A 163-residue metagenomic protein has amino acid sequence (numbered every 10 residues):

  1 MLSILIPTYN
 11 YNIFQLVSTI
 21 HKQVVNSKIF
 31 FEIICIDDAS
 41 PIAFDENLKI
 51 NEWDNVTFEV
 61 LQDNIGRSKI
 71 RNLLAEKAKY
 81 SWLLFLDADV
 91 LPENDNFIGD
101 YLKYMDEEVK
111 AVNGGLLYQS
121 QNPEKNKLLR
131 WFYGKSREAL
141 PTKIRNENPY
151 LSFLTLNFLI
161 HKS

Functional and structural regions predicted by a protein language model:
N10-V24: Short, well-formed alpha-helical segments that are part of the catalytic scaffolds of diverse glycosyltransferases
F30-A39, E59-L61: Short beta-strand/loop segment that forms part of the nucleotide-sugar
D37-E46, V90-L91: A conserved acidic beta->alpha catalytic loop
L61-A78: Glycine-rich, basic loop-to-helix element that forms the pyrophosphate-binding segment of sugar-nucleotide handling
K79-Y80, L154-S163: Conserved nucleotide-sugar donor-binding and metal-coordinating catalytic region shared by glycosyltransferases
L83: Short aromatic/hydrophobic "clamp" motif used to bind/position activated sugar donors
N96-N126: Conserved donor NDP-sugar-binding/catalytic core segment of glycosyltransferases
W131-Y150: Short, flexible, basic/aromatic active-site loop/helix in glycosyltransferases
